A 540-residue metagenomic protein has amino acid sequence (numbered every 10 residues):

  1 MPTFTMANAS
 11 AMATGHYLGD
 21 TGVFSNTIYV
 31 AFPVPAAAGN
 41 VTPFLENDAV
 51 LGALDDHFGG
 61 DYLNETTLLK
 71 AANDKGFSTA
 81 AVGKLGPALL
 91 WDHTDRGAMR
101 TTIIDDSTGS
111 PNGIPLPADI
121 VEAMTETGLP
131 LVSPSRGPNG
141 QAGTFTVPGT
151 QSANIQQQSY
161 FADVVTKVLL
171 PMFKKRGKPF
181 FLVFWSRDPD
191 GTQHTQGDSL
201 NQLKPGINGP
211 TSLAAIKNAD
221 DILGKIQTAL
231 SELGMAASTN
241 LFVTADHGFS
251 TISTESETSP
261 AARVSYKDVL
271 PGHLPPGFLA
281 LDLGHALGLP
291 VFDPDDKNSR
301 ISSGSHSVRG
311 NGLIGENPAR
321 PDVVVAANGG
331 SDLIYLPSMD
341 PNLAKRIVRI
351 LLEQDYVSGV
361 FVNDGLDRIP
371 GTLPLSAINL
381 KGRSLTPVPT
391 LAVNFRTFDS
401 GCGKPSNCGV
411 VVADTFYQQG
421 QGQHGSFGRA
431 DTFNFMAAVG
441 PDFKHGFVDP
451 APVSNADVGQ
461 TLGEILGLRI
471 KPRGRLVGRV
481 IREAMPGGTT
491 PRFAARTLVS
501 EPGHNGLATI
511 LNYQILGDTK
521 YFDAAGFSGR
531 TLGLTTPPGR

Functional and structural regions predicted by a protein language model:
M1, M12, A72, V165 (+7 more regions): Beta-strand elements within well-structured catalytic alpha/beta cores of enzymes that handle phosphate/sulfate esters
P2-M6, N26-A37, F44-H57, K70 (+2 more regions): Secreted, luminal/periplasmic, and some membrane-associated catalytic domains that remodel anionic oxygen-ester
T14-S25, A80, R96-R136, L203-D221 (+2 more regions): Acidic, His- and aromatic-enriched active-site or binding-groove loops in soluble protein domains that engage sugars
H16-S199, A326, G330-L336, L343 (+2 more regions): His/Asp/Glu-rich, glycine-adjacent segments that coordinate divalent cations and/or stabilize oxyanion chemistry on
K70, G329-N363, P441, P450-P486: Non-catalytic, well-ordered alpha-helical segments in soluble enzyme domains
G359-L391, P450, G467-P502: Polar, surface-exposed loop/tail segments that function as active-site lids or cofactor/substrate-recognition elements
N407-D442, D457: Low-complexity, glycine/alanine/valine/leucine- and proline-rich hydrophobic stretches
G487-R540: Acidic, Ser/Thr-rich low-complexity intrinsically disordered segments
